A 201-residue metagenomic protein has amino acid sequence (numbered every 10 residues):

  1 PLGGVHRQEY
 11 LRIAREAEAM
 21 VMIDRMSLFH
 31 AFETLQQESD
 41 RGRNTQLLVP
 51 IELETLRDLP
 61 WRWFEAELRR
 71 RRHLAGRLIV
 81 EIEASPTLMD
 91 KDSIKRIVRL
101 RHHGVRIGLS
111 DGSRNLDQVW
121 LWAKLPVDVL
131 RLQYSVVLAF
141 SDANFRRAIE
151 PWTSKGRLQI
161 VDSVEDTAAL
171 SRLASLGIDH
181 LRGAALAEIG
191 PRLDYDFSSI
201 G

Functional and structural regions predicted by a protein language model:
P1-G3, E52-L56, I79-M89, V105-G201: EAL-family c-di-GMP phosphodiesterase catalytic domain
P1-R12: A short, well-structured catalytic beta-strand-centered motif of the EAL phosphodiesterase domain for c-di-GMP
G4, A17, V21-M22, D58 (+1 more regions): Residues at alpha-helix boundaries and the short loops/turns that link adjacent helices
A14-M20, W61, R192-G201: C-di-GMP signaling machinery
E16, Q36-R41, R70-H73, H102 (+2 more regions): Secondary-structure boundary motif
V21-S93: Catalytic core of bacterial c-di-GMP phosphodiesterases, primarily the EAL and HD-GYP domains, capturing alpha-helical
F64-R72, K95-H103, R147-W152: Catalytic-core regions built around general acid/base machinery
